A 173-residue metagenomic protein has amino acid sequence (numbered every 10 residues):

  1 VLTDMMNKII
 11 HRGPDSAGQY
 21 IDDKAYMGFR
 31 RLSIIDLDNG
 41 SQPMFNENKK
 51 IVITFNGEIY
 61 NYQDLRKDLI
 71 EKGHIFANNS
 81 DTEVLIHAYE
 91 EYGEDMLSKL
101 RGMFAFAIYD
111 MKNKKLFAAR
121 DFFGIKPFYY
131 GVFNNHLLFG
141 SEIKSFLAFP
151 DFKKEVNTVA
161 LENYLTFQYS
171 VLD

Functional and structural regions predicted by a protein language model:
V1-D173: Cysteine-centered catalytic environments shared across enzyme families
